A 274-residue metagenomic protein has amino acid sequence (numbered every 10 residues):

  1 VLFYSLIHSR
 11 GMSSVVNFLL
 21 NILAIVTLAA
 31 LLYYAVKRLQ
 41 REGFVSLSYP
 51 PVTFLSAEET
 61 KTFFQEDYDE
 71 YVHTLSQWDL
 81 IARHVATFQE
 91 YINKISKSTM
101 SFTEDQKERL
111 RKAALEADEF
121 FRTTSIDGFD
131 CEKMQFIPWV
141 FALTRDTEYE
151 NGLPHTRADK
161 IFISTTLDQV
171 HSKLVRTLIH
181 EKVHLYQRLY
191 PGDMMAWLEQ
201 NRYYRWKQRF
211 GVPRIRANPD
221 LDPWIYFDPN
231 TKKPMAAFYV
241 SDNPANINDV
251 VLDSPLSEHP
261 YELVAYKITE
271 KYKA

Functional and structural regions predicted by a protein language model:
V1-T62, E66, E70, A274: Intrinsically disordered, compositionally biased terminal peptides
Q40-E104, F121, V140: Hydrophobic or amphipathic, alpha-helical segments that drive membrane association/targeting
Y91-K160: Auxiliary, metal-adjacent structural segments of Zn-dependent hydrolase domains
T99-K107, T165-D168, S254-P255: Second-shell loop/turn segments in exported
L143-T147, T165-L167, V183, Q187: Short, flexible loop/turn elements at secondary-structure junctions
F162-L178: Short pre-active-site segment immediately N-terminal to the catalytic Zn-binding motif
K182-L198: Catalytic Zn2+-binding segment of zinc metalloproteases
E199-A274: Metalloprotease/metallohydrolase-associated module, dominated by Zn2+-dependent proteases
